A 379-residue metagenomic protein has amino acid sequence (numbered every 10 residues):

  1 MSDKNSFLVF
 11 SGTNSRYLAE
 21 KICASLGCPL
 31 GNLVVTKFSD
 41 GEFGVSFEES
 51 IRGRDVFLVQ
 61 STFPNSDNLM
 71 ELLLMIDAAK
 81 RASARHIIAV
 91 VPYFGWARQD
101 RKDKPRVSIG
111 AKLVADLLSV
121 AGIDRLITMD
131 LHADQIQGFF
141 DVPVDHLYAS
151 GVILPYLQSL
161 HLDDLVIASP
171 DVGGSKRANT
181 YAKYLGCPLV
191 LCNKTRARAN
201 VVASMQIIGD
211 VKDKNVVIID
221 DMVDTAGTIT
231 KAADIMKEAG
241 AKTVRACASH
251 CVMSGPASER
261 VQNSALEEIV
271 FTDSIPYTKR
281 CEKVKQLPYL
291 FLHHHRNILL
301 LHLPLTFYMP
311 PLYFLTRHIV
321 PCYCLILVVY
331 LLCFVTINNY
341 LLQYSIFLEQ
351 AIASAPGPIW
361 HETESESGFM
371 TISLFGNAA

Functional and structural regions predicted by a protein language model:
M1-P310, L315-H318, C322-I326, T336-A379: PRPP-associated nucleotide enzymes
V328-Y330: Secreted/processed peptides and extracellular or luminal domains of membrane proteins
